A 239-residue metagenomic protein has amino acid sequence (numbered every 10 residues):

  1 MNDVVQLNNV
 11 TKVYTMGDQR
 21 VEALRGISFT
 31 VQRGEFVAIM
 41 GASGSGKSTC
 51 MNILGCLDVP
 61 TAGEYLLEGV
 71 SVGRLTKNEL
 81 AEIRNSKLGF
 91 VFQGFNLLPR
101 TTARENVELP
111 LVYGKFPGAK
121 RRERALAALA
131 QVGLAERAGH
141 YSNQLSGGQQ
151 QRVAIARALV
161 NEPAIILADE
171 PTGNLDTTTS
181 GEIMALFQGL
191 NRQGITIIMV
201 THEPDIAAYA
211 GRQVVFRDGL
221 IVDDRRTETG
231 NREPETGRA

Functional and structural regions predicted by a protein language model:
M1-V13, D223-A239: ABC-family P-loop ATPase nucleotide-binding domain
N2-F216: ABC family nucleotide-binding domain
Q213-R226: H-loop (His-switch) and adjacent beta-strand-loop-beta switch element of ABC-type ATPase nucleotide-binding domains
